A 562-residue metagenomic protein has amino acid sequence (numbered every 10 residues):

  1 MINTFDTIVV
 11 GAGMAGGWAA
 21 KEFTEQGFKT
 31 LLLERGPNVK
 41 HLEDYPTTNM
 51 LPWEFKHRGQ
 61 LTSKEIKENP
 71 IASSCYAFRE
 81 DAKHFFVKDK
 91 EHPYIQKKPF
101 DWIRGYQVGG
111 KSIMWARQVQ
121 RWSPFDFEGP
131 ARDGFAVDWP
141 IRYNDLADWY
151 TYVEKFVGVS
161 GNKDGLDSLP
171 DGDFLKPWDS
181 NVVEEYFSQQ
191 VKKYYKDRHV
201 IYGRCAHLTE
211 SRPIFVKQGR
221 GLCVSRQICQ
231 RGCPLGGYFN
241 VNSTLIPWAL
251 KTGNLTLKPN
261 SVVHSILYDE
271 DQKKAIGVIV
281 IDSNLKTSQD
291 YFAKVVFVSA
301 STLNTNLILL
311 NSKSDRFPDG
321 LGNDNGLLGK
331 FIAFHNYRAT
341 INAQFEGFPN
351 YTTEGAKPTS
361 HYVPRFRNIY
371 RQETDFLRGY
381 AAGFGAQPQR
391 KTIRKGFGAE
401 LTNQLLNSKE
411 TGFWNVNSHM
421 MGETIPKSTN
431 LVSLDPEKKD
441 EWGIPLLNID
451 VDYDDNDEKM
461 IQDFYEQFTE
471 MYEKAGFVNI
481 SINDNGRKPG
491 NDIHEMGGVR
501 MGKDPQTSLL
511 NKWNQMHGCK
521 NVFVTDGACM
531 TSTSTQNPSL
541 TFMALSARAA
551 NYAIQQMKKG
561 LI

Functional and structural regions predicted by a protein language model:
T7-L32: N-terminal Rossmann-like FAD-binding beta1-loop-alpha1 element of flavoenzymes
G17, F215-Q218, G236, V241 (+2 more regions): Aromatic-residue-lined binding/catalytic grooves and analogous aromatic/hydrophobic interfacial grooves in multimeric
E25, K29, E34-E54, T252 (+6 more regions): Glycine-rich loop(s) and the adjacent beta-strand/alpha-helix scaffold that form part
H41-D44, S160-G172, V478-G486, K559-I562: Short, glycine/acidic-rich hinge or "gate" loops at secondary-structure transitions that mediate conformational
K56-S63, K67-D101, Y106-Q107, W115-R121 (+3 more regions): Conserved redox-cofactor binding core of oxidoreductases
K83-K111, W115, R121, W139-Y143 (+5 more regions): FAD cofactor-binding and catalytic pocket of flavoenzymes
I201-L208, C223-C229, H264-L267, D271 (+4 more regions): A glycine-rich dinucleotide-binding beta-alpha-beta segment and adjacent secondary-structure elements that constitute
S532-A550: A conserved FAD-binding loop/helix module that cradles the flavin
